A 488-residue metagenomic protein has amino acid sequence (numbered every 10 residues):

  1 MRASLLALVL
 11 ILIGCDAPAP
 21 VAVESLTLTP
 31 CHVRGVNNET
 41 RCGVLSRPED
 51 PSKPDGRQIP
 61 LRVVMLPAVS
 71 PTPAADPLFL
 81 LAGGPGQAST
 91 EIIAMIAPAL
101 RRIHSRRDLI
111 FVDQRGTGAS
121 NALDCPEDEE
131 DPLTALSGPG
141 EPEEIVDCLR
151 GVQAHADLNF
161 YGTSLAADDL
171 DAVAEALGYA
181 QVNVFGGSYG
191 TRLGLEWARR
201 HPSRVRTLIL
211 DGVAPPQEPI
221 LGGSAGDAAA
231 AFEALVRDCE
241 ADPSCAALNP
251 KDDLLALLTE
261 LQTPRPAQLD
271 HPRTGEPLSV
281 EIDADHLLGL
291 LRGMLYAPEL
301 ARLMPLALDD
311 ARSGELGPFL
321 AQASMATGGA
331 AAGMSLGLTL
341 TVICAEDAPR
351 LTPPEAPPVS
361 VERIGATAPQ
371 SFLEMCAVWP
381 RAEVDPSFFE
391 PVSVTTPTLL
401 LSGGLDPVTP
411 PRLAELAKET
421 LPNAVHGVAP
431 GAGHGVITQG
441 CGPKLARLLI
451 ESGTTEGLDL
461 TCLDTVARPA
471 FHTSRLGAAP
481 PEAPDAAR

Functional and structural regions predicted by a protein language model:
M1-A7: Sec-dependent signal peptide recognition, specifically the positively charged N-region followed immediately by
I11-G14: C-terminal motif of bacterial Sec signal peptides marking the signal peptidase cleavage site
A17-H286, T341-R488: Gly/Pro-rich cap/lid or specificity-loop segments adjacent to the active site
A214-F232, A307-D309, L316-G328: Flexible "cap/lid" loop of the alpha/beta hydrolase fold
D242, L300, A311-P318: Short, solvent-exposed helix-helix connector turns and helix-capping sites enriched in acidic/polar residues
H271-G289, Y296-L300, G329-G337: Structural motif
L295-D309, P349-P354, V384: Short helix-capping/linker segments at secondary-structure and domain boundaries
L308-D309, L316-T352: Long, low-complexity segments enriched in small/aliphatic residues
